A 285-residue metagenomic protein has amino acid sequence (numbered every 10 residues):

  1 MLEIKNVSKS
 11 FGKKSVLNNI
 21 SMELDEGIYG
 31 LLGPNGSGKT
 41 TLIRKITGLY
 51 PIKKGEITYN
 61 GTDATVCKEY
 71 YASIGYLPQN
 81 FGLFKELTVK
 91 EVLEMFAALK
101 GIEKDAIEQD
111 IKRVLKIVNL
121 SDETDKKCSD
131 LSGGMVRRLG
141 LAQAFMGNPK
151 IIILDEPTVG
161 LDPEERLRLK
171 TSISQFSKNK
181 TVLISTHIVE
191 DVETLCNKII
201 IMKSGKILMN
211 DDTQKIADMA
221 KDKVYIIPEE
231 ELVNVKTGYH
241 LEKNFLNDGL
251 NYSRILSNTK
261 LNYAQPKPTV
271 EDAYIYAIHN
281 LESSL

Functional and structural regions predicted by a protein language model:
T47: Helix-to-loop junction immediately C-terminal to a conserved catalytic motif
K54-Y70: Conserved ABC transporter NBD signature motif
E94, A98, D105-E123: Conserved ABC ATPase "signature" region
K127-G134: Conserved ABC ATPase signature
I152-E156: Catalytic Walker B motif of ABC-type/P-loop ATPase nucleotide-binding domains
R168-R254: ABC transporter nucleotide-binding domain
